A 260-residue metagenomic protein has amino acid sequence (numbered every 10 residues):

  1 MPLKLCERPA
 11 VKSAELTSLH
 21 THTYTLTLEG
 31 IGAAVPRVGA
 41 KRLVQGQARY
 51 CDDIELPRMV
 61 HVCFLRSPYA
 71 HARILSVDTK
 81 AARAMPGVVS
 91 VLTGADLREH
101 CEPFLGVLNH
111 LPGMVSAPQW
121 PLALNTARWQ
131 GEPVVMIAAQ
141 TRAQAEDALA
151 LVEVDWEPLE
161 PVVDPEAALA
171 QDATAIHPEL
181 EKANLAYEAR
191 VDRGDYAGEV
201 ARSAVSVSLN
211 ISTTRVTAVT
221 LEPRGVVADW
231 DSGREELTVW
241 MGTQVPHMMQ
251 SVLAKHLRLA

Functional and structural regions predicted by a protein language model:
P2-K182, S206-L209: Flexible, low-hydrophobicity surface segments
V44, D192-G194: Short, low-to-moderate order helix/coil transition modules at the start of elongated helical scaffolds
I74-L75, D192, V245-P246: Residue-level preference for nonpolar/small residues embedded in alpha-helices
A84-V89, R202, L257-A260: Short secondary-structure junctions
P118, Y187-A189: Transmembrane helix-loop-helix hairpins at membrane boundaries of multipass inner-membrane proteins
D195-L257: Conserved beta-alpha junction segments in alpha/beta enzyme cores
